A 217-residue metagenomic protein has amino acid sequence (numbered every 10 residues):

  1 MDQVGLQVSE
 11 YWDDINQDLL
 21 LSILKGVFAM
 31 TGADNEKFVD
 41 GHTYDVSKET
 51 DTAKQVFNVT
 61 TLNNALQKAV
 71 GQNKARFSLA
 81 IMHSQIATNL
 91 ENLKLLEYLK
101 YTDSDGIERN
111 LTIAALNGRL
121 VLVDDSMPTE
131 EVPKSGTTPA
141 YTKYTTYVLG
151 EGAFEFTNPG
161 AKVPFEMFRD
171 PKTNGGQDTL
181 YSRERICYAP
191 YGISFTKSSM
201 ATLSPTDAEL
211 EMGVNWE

Functional and structural regions predicted by a protein language model:
M1, N63-N89: Structured, hydrophobic secondary-structure cores that serve as assembly/anchoring elements
M1-K68: Alpha-helical scaffold segments that mediate packing/assembly in large oligomeric complexes
W12, N16, L20, G32 (+7 more regions): Residue-level signal for secondary-structure boundary elements
D45-T60, E91-E217: Sequence/fold signature of self-assembling virion shell proteins
